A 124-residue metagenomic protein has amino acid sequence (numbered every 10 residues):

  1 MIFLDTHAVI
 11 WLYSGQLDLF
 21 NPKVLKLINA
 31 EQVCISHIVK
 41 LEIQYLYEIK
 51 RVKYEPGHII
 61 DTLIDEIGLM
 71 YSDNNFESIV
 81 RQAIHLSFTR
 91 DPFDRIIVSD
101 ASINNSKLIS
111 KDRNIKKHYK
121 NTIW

Functional and structural regions predicted by a protein language model:
M1, E66, V98-W124: Acidic, PIN/NYN-like endoribonuclease modules and their adjacent C-terminal/linker elements
M1-I35, I49-D61, R113-K117: Short, well-structured N-terminal submotif of metal-dependent ribonuclease cores
A8, V39, I79, I97 (+1 more regions): Alpha-helix capping/helix-boundary segments
Q32, G68-M70, N121: Conserved beta-strand segments of alpha/beta enzyme cores
S36, F93, K111: Replace "coordinates the UDP/GDP/TDP-sugar" with "coordinates nucleotide-activated sugar donors
H58-S87: Acidic catalytic patch
